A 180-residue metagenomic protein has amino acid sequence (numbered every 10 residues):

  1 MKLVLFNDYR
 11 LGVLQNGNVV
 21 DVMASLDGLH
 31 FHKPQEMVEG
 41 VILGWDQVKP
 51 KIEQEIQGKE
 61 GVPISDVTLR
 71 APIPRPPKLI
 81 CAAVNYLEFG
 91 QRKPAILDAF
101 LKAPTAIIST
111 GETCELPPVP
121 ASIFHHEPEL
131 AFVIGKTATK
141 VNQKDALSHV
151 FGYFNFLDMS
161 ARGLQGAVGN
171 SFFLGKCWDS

Functional and structural regions predicted by a protein language model:
M1-L97: N-terminal non-catalytic cap/leader segment that marks the start of a structured domain
R70, P76-S180: Glycine-enriched loop-and-adjacent helix/strand subsegments that border the catalytic/binding cleft of enzyme cores
